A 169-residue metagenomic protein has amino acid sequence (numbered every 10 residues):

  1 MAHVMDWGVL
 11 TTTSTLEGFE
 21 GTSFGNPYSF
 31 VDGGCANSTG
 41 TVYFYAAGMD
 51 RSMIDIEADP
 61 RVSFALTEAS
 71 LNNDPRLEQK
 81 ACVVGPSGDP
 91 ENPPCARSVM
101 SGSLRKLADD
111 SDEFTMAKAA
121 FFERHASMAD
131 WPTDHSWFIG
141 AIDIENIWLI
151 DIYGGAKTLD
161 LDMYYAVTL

Functional and structural regions predicted by a protein language model:
M1-L169: Binding-site signature for planar aromatic cofactors or substrates
